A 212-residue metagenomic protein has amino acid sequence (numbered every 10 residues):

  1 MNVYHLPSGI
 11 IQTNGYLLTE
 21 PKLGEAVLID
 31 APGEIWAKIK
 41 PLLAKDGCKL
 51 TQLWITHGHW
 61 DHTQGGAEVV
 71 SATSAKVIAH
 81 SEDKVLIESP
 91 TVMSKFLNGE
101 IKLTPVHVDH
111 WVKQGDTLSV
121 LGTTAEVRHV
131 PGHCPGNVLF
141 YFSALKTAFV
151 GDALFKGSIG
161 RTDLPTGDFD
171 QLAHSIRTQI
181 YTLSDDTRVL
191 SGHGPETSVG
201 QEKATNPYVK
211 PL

Functional and structural regions predicted by a protein language model:
M1-D46, L139-G151: Conserved beta-strand hairpin/beta-sheet module of binuclear metal-dependent hydrolase folds, prominently
N2-Y4, K49, K76, H110 (+2 more regions): Conserved beta-strand segments of alpha/beta enzyme cores
L6-S8, I101, H107-D109, H129-P131: Short Gly/Pro-enriched turn/cap motifs at secondary-structure boundaries
L18, T56, V130: Conserved S/T- and glycine-rich ATP-binding loop of Class I adenylate-forming
G24, E34, C48, V92-F96 (+2 more regions): Metallo-beta-lactamase
E34-S119, A204-P211: Active-site HxH/HxHxD metal-binding segment of metal-dependent hydrolases
